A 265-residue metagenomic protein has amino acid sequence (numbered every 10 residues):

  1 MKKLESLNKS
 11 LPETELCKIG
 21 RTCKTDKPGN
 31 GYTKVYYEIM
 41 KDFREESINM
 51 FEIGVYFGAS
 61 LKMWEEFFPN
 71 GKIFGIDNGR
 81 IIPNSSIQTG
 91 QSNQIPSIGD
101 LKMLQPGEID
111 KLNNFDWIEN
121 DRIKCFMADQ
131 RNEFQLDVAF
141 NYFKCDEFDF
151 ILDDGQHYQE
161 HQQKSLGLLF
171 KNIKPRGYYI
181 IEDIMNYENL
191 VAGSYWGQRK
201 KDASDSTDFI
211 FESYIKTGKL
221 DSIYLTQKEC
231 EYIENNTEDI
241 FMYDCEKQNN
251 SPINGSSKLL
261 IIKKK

Functional and structural regions predicted by a protein language model:
M1-L152, Q156-I181, M185-K265: A short alpha-helical cap/connector motif
